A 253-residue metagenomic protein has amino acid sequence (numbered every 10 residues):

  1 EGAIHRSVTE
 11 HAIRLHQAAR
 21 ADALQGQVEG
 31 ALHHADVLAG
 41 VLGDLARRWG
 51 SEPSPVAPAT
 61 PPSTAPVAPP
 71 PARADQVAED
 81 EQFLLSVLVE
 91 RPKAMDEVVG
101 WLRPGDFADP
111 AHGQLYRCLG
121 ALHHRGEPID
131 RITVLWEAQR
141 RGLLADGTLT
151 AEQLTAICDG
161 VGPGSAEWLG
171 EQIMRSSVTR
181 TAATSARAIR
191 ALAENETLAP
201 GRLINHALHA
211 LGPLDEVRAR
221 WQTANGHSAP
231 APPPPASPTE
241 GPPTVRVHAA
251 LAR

Functional and structural regions predicted by a protein language model:
E1-E29, L154-A199: Extended, charged alpha-helical coiled-coil/arm scaffolds that mediate oligomerization and mechanical coupling in large
E1-S7, R47-S177, P234-R253: Noncatalytic partner-interaction/assembly domains of nucleic-acid and motor enzyme complexes, especially the accessory
H11-A12, D96, E127, D146 (+2 more regions): Short linear functional motifs in flexible/disordered or boundary regions
A12, G142, A183, G212 (+1 more regions): Short, flexible coil/linker elements and helix-boundary hinge sites characteristic of intrinsically disordered
A18-D22, V41, E90, R140-L144 (+3 more regions): A short structural micro-motif
V28-T64, P200, N205-R253: Compositionally biased terminal segments
